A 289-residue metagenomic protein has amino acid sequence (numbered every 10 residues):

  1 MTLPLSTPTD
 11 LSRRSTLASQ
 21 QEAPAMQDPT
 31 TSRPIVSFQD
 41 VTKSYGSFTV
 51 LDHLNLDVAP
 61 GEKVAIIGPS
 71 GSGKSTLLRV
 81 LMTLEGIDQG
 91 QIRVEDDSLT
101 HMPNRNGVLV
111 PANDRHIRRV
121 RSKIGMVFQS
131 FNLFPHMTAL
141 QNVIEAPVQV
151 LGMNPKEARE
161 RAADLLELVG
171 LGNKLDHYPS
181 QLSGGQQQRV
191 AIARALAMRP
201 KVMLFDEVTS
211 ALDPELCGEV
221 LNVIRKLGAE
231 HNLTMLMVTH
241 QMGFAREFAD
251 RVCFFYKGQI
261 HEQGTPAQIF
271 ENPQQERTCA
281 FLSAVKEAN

Functional and structural regions predicted by a protein language model:
M1-T42, N289: ABC-family P-loop ATPase nucleotide-binding domain
T2-L3, Y256, Q263, A267-N289: C-terminal boundary and immediately downstream tail of ABC-type ATPase nucleotide-binding domains
R33-P266: ABC family nucleotide-binding domain
